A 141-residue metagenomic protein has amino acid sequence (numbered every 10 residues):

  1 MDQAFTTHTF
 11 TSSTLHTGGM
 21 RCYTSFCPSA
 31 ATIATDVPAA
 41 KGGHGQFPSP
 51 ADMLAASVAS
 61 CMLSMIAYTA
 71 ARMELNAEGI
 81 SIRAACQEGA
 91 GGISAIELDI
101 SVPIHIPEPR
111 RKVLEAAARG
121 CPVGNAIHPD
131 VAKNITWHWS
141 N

Functional and structural regions predicted by a protein language model:
M1-A56, S64-N141: Extended beta-strand/beta-hairpin segments
